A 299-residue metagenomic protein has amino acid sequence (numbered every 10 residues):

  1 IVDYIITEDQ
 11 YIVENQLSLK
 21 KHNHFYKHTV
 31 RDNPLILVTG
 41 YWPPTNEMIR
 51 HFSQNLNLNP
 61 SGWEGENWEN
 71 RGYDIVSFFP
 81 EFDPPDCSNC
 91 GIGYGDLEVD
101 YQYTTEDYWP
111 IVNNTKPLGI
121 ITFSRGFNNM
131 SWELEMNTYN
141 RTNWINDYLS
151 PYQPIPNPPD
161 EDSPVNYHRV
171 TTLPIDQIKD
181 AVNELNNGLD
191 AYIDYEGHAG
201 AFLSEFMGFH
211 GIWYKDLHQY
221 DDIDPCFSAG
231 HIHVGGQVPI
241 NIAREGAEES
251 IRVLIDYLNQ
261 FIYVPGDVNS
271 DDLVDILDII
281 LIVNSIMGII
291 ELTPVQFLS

Functional and structural regions predicted by a protein language model:
V2-D194, H198-A199, D216-L217, I223-C226 (+2 more regions): N-terminal catalytic or cofactor-binding beta/alpha core of small enzyme domains
P43, G236-Q237: Conserved beta-strand elements of beta-rich interaction domains across eukaryotes, especially beta-propellers
R71, H210-Y214, V253-Y257, F261 (+2 more regions): Structured segments of extracytoplasmic/periplasmic soluble domains in secreted or envelope-associated proteins
G200-S204: Substrate-gating cap/lid alpha-helix
H210, Y214-G235: A glycine-centered loop/beta-turn motif at secondary-structure junctions
P239-I262: His/Asp/Glu-rich mid-to-C-terminal helical/loop segments that flank catalytic regions of hydrolases
I262-S299: Cellulosome-associated attachment modules in secreted, modular CAZymes
